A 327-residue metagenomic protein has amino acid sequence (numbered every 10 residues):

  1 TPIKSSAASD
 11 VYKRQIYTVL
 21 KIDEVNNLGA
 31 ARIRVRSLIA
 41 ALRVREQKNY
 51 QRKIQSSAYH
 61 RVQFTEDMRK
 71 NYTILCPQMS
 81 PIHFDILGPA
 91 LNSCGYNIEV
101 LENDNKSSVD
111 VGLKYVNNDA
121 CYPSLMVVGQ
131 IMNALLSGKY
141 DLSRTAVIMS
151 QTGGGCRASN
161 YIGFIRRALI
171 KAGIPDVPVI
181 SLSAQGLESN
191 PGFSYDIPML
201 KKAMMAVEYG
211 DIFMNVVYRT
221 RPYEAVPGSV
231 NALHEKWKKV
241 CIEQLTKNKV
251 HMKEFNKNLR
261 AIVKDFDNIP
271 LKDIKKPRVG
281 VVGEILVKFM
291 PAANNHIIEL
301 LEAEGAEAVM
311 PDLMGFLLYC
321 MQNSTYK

Functional and structural regions predicted by a protein language model:
S6-K327: An N-terminal assembly and electron-transfer interface module characteristic of large anaerobic redox and radical
